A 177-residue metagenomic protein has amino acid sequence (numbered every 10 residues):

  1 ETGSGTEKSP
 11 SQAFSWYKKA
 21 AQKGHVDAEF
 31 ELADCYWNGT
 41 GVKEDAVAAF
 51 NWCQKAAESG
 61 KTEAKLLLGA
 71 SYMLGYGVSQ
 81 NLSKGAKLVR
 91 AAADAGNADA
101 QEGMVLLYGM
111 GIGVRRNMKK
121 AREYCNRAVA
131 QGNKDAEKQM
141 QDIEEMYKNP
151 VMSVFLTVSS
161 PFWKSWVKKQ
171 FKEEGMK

Functional and structural regions predicted by a protein language model:
E1-T2, E31-N38, L67-L74, G103-M110 (+1 more regions): Hydrophobic face of amphipathic alpha-helices that form TPR/SEL1-like repeat modules and related alpha-solenoid
T2-S4, Q22-V26, N38-T40, D45 (+6 more regions): Short helix-capping/linker turns of helical repeat alpha-solenoids
R116-K134, Q141, S159: TPR/TPR-like (Sel1-like) alpha-helical repeat modules
D135-K177: Terminal, low-structured helical/coil segments at or just beyond the last alpha-helical repeat
